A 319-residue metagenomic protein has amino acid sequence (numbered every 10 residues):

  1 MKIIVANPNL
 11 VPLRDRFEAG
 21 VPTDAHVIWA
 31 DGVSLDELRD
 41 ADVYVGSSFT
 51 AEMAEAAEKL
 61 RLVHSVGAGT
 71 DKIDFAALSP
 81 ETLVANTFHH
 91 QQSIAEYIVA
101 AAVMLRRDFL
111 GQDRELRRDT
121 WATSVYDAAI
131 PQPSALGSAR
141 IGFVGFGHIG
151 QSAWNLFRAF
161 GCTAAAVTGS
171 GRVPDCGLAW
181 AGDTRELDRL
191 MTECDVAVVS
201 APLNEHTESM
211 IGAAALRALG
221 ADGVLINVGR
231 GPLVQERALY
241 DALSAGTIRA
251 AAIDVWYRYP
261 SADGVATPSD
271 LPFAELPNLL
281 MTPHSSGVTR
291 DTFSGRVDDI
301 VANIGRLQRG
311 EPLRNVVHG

Functional and structural regions predicted by a protein language model:
M1-V43: N-terminal glycine-/charge-rich "phosphate-binding" loop or analogous flexible N-terminal tail
E37-R39, A54-A57, L78, D188-C194 (+2 more regions): A short, aliphatic-rich alpha-helical micro-motif
D42-R118, P133: Phosphate/diphosphate ligand-binding glycine-rich loop within oxidoreductases
F49, A68, A201-L203, G229-R230 (+1 more regions): Short glycine-/small-residue-rich Rossmann-like dinucleotide-binding loops
T50-K59, F75, H206-L225: Rossmann-fold NAD(P) dinucleotide-binding segment
A95-R114, A159-C162, D298-R306, E311: Oxidoreductase and adenylate-handling cofactor-binding alpha/beta cores
A129-A221: Rossmann-like dinucleotide/phosphate-binding beta-alpha-beta segment
D222, G229-G319: Rossmann-like dinucleotide-binding domain for NAD(H)/NADP(H)
